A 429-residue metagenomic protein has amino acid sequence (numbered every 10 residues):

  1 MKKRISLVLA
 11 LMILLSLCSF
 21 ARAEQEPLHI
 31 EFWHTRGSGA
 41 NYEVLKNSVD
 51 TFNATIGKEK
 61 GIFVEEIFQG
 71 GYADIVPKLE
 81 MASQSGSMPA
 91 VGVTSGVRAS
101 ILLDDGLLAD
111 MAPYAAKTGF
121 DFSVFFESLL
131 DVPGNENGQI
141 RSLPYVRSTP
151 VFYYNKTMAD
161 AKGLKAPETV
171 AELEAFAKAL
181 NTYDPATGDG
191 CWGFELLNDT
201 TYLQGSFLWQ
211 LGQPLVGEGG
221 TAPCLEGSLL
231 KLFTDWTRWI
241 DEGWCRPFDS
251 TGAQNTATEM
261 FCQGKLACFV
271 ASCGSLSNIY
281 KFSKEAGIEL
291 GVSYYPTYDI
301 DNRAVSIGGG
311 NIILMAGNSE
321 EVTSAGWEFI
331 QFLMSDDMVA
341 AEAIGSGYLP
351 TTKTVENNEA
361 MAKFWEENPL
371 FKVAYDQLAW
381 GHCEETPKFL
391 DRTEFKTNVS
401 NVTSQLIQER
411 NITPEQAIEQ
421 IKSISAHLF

Functional and structural regions predicted by a protein language model:
E26-G37, I62-I67, V91, R141 (+2 more regions): Short, well-ordered beta-strand elements
L28, A54, K60, G138 (+3 more regions): Extracytoplasmic/periplasmic substrate-recognition and gating elements
R36, G274-K281, G310-T393: Mature extracytoplasmic/periplasmic domains
T51, G57-F125, T157-E168, M260 (+4 more regions): Extracytoplasmic "Venus flytrap"/periplasmic binding protein-like
M81-A82, P89-A90, T118-M158, C191-G193 (+4 more regions): A structural signal for short loop-to-beta-strand junctions that line the ligand-binding cleft of periplasmic/secreted
S95-T149, K165, E174, D189-G190 (+6 more regions): Hinge/lid segment of periplasmic solute-binding proteins
A177-A179, G220-S250: Glycine-centered hinge/linker elements that transmit conformational signals in sensory and ligand-binding systems
S306, L370-I424, F429: C-terminal capping/gating helix-and-loop segments adjacent to ligand/active sites or protein-protein/ligand interfaces
